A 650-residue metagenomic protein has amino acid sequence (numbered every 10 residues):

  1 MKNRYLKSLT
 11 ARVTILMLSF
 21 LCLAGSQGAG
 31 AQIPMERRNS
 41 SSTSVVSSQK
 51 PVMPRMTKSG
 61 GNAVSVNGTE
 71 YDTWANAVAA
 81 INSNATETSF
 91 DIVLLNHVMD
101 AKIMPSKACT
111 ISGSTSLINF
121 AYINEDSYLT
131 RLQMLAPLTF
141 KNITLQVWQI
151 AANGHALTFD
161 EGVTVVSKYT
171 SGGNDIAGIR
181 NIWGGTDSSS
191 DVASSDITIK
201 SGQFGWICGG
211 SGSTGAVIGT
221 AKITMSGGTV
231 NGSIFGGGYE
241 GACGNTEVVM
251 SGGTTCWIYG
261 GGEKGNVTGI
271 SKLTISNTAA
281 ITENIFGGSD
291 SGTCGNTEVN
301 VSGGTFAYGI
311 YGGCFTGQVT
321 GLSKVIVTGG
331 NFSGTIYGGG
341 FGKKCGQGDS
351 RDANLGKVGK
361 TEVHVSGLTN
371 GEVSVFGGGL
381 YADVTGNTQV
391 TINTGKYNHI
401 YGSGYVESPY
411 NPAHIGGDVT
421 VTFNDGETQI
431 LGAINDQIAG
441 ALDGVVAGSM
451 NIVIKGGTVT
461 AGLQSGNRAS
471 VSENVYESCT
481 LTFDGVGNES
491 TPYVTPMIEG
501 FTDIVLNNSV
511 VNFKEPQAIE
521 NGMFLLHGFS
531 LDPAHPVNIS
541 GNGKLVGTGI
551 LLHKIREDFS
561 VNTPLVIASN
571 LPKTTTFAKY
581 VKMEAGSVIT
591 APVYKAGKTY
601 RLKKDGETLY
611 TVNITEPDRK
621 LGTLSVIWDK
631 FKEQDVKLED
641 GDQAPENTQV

Functional and structural regions predicted by a protein language model:
K2-T14: Bacterial N-terminal signal peptides that target proteins for export
V13-G25: Bacterial N-terminal signal peptides
P54-V93, N467, E633-Q649: Acidic Gly/Asp/Thr-rich repetitive segments characteristic of extracellular carbohydrate-active and adhesion proteins
Y71, T88-L129, L145: N-terminal extracellular ligand-recognition/capping segment immediately after the signal peptide
D91, A108, R131, P137 (+38 more regions): Detector for repetitive beta-architecture
S112-L117, N124-I182, K200: Parallel beta-helix/beta-solenoid
Q146-W148, I182-D191, W206-I218, S233-C243 (+9 more regions): Glycine-centered low-complexity coil/loop motifs and glycine-rich tracts, especially the flexible linkers
N521-R619, T623-S625: Extracellular, surface-exposed repeat/solenoid domains
